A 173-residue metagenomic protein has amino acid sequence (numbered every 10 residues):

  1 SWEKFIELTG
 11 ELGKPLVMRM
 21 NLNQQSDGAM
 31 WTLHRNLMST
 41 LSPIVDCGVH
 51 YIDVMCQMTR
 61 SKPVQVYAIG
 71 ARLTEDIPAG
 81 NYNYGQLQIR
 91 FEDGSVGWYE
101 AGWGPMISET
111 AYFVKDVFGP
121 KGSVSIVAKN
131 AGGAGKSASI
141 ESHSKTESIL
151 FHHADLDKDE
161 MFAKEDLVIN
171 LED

Functional and structural regions predicted by a protein language model:
S1-P78, G85: Predominantly a Rossmann-like dinucleotide-binding segment in NAD(P)-dependent oxidoreductases
L8, H34-L37, D53-C56, I107 (+4 more regions): Homeobox/homeodomain signature
M20-L22, A101, G119, L171: Active-site donor-binding loop signature of nucleotide-sugar glycosyltransferases
L33, M38-T40, A101-G102, F162-K164: Residue-level signal for pocket-adjacent positions within structured domains
S39-V45, S108, I169-E172: A short glycine-threonine-serine/GTX helix/turn-capping micro-motif
H50-K136: Contiguous beta-strand/loop segments that form the cofactor/metal-binding neighborhood of enzyme cores
F91, V114-D173: C-terminal glycine/acidic-rich active-site capping loop/insertion
